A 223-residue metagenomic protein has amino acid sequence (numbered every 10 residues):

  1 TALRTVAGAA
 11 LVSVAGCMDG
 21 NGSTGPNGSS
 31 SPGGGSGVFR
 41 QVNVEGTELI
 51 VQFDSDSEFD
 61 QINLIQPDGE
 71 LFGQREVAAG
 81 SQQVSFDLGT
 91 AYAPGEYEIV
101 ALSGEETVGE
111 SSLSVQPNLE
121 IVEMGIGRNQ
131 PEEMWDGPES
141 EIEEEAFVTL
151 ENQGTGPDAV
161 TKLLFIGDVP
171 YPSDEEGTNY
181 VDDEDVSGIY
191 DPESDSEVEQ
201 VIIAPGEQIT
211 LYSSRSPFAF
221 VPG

Functional and structural regions predicted by a protein language model:
T1-G223: Terminal disorder- and signal-encoded targeting elements
